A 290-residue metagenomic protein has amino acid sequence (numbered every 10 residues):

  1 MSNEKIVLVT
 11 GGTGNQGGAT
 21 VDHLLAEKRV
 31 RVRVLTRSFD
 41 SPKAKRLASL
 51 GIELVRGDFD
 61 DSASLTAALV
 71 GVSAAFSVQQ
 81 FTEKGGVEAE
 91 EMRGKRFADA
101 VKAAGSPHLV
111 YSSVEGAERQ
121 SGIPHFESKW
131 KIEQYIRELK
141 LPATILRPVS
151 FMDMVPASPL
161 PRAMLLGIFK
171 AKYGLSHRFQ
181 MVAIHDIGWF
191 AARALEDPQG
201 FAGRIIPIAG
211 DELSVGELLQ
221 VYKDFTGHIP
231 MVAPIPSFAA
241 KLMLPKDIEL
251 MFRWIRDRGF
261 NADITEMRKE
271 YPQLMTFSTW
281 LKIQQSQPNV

Functional and structural regions predicted by a protein language model:
S2-K45, D60-A63, A67-V70, Q80-E91 (+3 more regions): Oxidoreductase cofactor-interface core, primarily capturing Rossmann-like NAD(P)-dependent enzymes
R33-L35, E53-V55, F76-V78: Short, conserved beta-strand segments within well-ordered enzyme catalytic domains that often line or immediately flank
A48-D61: Rossmann-fold cofactor-recognition segment
T226, I235-V290: A hydrophobic C-terminal alpha-helical subdomain
